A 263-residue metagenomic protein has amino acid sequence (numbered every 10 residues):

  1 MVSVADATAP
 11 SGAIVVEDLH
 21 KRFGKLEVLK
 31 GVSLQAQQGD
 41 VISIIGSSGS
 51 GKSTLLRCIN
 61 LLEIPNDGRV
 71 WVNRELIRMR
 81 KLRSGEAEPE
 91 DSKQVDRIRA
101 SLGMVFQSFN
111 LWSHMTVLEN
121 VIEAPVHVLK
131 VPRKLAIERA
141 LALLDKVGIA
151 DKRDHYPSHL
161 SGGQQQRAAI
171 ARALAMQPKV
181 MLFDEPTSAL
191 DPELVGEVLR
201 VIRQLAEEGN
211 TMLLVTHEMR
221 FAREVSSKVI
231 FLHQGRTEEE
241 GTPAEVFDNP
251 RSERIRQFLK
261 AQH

Functional and structural regions predicted by a protein language model:
V2, F231-Q234, A244-H263: C-terminal boundary and immediately downstream tail of ABC-type ATPase nucleotide-binding domains
V2-G12: Extreme N-terminus of proteins, especially the signal/transit-peptide cleavage junction and the first residues
S11-P243: ABC family nucleotide-binding domain
